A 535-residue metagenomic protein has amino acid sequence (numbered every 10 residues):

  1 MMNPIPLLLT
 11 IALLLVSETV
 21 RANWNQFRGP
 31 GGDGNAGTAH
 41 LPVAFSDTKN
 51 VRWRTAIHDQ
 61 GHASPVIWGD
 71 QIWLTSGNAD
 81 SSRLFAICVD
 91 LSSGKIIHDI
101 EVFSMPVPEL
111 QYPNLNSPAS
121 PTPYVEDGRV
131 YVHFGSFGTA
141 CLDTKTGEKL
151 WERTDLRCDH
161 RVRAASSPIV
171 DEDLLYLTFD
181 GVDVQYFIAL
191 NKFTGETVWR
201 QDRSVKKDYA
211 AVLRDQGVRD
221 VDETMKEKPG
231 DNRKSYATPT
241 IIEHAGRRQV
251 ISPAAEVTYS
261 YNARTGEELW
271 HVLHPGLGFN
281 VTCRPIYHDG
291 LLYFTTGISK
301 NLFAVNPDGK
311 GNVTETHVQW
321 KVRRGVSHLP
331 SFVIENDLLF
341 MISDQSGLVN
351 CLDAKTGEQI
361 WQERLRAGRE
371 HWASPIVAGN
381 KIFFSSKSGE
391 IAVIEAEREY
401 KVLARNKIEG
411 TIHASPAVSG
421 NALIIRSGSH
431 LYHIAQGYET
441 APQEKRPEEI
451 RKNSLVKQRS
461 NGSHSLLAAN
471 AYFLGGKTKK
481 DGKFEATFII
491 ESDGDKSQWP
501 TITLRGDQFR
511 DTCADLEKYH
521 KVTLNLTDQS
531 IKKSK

Functional and structural regions predicted by a protein language model:
M1-P4: N-terminal secretory signal peptides that target proteins for export/translocation
P6-V16: Bacterial N-terminal signal peptides
E18-S460, L467, Y472-G476, G482: Noncatalytic, solvent-exposed loop/strand surfaces of beta-propeller-type extracellular/periplasmic domains
W53, A486, P500-I502, V522-L524: Hydrophobic residues positioned within well-ordered beta-strands of beta-sheet architectures
V102-M105, I489-D493: Generic short beta-strand segments
G482-F488: Short aromatic-glycine-enriched beta-strand elements
W499-C513: Beta-strand/loop nucleic-acid-binding surfaces
E517-K532: Flexible glycine-rich surface loops and low-complexity tracts that mediate binding to linear polymers
